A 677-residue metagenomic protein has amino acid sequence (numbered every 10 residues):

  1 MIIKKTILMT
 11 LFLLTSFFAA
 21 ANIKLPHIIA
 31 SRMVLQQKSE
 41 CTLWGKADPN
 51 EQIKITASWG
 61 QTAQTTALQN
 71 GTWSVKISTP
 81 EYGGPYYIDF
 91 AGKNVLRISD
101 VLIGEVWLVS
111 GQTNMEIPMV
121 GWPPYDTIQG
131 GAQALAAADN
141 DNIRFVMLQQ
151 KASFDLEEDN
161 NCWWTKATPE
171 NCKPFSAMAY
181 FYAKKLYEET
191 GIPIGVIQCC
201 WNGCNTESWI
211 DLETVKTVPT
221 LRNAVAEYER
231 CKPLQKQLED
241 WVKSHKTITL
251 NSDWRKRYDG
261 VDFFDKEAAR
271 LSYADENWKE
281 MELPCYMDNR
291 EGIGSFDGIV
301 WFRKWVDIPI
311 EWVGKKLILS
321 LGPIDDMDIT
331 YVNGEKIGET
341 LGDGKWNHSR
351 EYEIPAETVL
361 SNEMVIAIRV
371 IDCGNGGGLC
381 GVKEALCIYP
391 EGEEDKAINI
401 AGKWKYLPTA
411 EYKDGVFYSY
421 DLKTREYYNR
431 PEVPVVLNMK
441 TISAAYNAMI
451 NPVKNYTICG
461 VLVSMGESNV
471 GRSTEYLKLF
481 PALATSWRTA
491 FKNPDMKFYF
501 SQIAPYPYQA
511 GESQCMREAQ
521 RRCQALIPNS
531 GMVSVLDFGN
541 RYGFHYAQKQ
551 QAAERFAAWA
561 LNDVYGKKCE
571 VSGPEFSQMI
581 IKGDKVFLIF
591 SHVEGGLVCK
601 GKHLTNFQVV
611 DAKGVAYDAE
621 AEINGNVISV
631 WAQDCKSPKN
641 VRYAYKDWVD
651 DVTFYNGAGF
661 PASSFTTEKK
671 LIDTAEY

Functional and structural regions predicted by a protein language model:
A21-P49, S99-V109, E116, E282-F296 (+3 more regions): Non-catalytic, glycine-rich low-complexity segments
N22, I28-E105, G376: Ser/Thr-rich low-complexity repeats and stalk/linker segments
G60-G83, P323, Y331-E384: Beta-strand-rich ligand-recognition modules
G83-K93, V365-I368, K639-Y645: Short, aromatic- and glycine-rich surface loops/edge beta-strands on solvent-exposed regions
L96-K166, I197-Y286, L360-Y446: An acidic-aromatic loop/edge-strand motif
Q237-L283, E518-I589, V593-T605: Catalytic cores of secreted or luminal carbohydrate-active enzymes
W278, V306, W312-G334, I366-I368: Aromatic-lined ligand-binding clefts that engage carbohydrates, nucleic acids, or primary amines
F587, H592-Y677: C-terminal beta-sandwich/jelly-roll accessory domains of carbohydrate-active enzymes
